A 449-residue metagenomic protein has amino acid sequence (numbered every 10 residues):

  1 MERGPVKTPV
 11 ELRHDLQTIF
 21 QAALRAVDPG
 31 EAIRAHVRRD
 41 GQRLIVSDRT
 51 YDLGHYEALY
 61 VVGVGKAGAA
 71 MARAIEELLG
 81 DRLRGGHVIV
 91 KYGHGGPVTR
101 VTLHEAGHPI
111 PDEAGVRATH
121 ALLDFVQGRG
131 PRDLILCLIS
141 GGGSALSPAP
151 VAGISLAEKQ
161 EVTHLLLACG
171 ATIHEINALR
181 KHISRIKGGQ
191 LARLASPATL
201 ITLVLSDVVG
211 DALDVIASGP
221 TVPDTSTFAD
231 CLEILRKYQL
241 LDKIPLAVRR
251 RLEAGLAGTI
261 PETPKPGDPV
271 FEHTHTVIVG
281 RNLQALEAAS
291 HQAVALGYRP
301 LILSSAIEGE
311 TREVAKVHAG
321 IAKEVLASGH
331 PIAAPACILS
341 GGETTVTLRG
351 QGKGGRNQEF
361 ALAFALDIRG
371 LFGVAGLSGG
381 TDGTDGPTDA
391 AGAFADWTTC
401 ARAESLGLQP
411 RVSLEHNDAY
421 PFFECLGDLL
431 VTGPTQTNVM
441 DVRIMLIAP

Functional and structural regions predicted by a protein language model:
M1-Y60, A69-L78, D112-P131, G280-A285 (+1 more regions): N-terminal glycine-/serine-/threonine-rich phosphate-binding loop
A74-L83, R100-T102, P150-E161, R193-P197 (+4 more regions): A glycine- and small-aliphatic-rich helix-loop capping segment at beta-alpha/alpha-beta transitions that lines
I89-P131, L179-R180: Glycine-rich oxoanion-binding loops at beta->alpha junctions
A114, L123-V215, P220-P223, E415-D418 (+3 more regions): Glycine-rich, mobile lid/loop segments that gate access to catalytic sites or pores
A149-A152, T311-G320, A327, V346-F360 (+1 more regions): Short glycine/threonine-rich loop-to-helix capping motif typified by GTGT followed within a few residues by an Asp-Pro
I154-T172, D224-Q239, G350-G376: Gly/Ser/Thr-rich active-site loops/lids in small-molecule metabolic enzymes that frequently grip phosphoryl groups
R180, A198-I201, P223-V317, I321: Accessory alpha-helical/coil subdomains and C-terminal extensions that flank or cap enzyme catalytic cores
L362-P449: Internal helix-turn-beta structural module
